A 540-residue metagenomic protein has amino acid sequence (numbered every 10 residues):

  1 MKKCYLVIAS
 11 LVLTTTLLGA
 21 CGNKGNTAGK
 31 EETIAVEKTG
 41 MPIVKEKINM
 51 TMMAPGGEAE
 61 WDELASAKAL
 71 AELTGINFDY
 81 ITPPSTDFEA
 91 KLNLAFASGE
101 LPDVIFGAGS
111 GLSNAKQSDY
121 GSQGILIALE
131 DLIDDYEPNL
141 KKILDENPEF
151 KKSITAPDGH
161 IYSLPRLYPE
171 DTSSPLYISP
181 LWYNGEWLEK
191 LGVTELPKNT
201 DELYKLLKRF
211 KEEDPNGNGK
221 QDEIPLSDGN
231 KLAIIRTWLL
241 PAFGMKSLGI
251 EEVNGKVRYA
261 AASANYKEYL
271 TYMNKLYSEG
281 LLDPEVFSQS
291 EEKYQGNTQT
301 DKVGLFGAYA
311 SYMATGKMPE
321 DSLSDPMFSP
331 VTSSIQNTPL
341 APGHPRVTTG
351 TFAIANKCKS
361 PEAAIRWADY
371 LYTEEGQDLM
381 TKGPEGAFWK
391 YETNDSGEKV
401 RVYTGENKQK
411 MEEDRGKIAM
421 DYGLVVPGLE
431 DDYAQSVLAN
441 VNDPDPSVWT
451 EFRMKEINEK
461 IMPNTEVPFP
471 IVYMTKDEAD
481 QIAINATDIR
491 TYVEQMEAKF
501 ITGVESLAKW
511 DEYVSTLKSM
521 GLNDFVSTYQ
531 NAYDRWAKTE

Functional and structural regions predicted by a protein language model:
M1-Y5, V12: Positively charged n-region of N-terminal signal peptides that target proteins for export
C4-L6, G22-L191, E195-T200, W238 (+4 more regions): Conserved N-terminal structural module of periplasmic/extracytoplasmic solute-binding proteins
T16-A20: C-terminal motif of bacterial Sec signal peptides marking the signal peptidase cleavage site
V44-E46, G217-D222, D321: Short helix-terminating capping/connector loops at secondary-structure junctions
A54-P55, E375-Q495, K499, V504: Conserved small-residue motifs centered on glycine
A59, E63, Y266-N274, S334-P339: Structured alpha-helical segments in the cores of large, soluble enzyme domains
S118, G229-E251, N274-D431: Extracytoplasmic/periplasmic substrate-binding proteins
E130, P157-A233, E251-N297, K302 (+5 more regions): Helix-loop-helix "hinge/cap" segment bordering the ligand-binding cleft or interdomain interface
